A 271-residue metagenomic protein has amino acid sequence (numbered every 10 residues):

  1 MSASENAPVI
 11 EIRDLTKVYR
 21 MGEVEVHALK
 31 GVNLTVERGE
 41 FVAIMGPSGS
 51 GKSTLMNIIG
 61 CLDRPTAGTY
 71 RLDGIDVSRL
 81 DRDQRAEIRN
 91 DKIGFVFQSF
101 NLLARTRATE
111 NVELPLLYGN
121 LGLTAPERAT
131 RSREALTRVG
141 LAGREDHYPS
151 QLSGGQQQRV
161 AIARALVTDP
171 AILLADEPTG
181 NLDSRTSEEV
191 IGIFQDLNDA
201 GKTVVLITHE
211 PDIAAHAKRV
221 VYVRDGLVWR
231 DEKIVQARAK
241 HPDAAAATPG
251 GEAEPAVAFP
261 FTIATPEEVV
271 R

Functional and structural regions predicted by a protein language model:
M1-V18, K233-R271: ABC-family P-loop ATPase nucleotide-binding domain
P8-A217, Y222-V223: ABC family nucleotide-binding domain
I213, W229, A237-R238: Flexible, glycine-rich phosphate/dinucleotide-binding loops and adjacent beta-alpha linkers at cofactor/substrate
V220-K233: H-loop (His-switch) and adjacent beta-strand-loop-beta switch element of ABC-type ATPase nucleotide-binding domains
